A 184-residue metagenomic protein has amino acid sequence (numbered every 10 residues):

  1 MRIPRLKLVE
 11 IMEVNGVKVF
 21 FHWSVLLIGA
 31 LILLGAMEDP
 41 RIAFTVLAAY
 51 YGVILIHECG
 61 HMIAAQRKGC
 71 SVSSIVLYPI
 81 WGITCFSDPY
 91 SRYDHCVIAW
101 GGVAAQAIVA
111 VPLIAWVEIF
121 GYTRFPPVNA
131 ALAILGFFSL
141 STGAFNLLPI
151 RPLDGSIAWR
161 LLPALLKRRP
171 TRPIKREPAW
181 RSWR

Functional and structural regions predicted by a protein language model:
M1-R184: Hydrophobic transmembrane alpha-helices and their immediate loop junctions in multi-pass integral membrane proteins
